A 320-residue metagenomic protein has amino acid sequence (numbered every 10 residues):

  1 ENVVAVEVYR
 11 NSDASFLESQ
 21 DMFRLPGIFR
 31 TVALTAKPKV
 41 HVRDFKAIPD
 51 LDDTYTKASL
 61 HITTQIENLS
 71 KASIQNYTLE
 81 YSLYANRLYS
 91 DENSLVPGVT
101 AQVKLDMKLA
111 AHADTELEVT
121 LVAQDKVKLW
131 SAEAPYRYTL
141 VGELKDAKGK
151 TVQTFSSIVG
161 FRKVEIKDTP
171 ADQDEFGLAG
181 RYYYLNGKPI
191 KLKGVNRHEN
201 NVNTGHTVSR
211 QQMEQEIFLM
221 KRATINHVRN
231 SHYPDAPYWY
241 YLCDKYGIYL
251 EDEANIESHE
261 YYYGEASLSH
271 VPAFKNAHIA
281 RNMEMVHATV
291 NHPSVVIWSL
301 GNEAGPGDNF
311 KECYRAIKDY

Functional and structural regions predicted by a protein language model:
E1-S231, L242, G247, V296-I297 (+1 more regions): Secreted/periplasmic carbohydrate-active enzymes, especially glycoside hydrolases
K191-H198, D252-V290: Aromatic- and acidic-residue-enriched carbohydrate-binding clefts of CAZyme catalytic domains
N201-T204, E257-S258, N302-P306: Short, small-residue-enriched loops and turns at beta-alpha junctions that line or gate enzyme active sites
V202, W239-Y240, Y261-Y263: Short Asp/Glu-rich motifs
E214, P237, I279: Glycine-rich phosphate-binding loop at the start of an alpha helix
V228-P237, A304-D308: Acidic-and-aromatic substrate-binding clefts and catalytic sites of carbohydrate-active enzymes
S231, E253-N255, S299-E303: Active-site-proximal beta-strand/loop segments in catalytic clefts of secreted hydrolases
K245, H270-Y320: Active-site neighborhood of glycoside hydrolase catalytic domains
